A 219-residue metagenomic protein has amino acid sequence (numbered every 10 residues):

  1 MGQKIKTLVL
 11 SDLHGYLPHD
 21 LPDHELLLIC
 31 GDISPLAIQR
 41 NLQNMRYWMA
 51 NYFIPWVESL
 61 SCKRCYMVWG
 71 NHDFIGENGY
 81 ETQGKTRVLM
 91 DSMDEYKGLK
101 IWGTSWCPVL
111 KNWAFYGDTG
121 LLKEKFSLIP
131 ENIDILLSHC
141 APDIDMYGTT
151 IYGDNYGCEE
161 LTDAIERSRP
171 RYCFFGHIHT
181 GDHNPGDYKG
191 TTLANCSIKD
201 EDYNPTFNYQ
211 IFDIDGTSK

Functional and structural regions predicted by a protein language model:
K4-H14, C30, G98-C107, D134-H139 (+1 more regions): Active-site-proximal beta-strand elements of phosphoester/diester hydrolases
I5, L26, Y66, I133-I135 (+1 more regions): Short, Asp-centered acidic motifs that coordinate Mg2+ and/or phosphate in catalytic or ligand-binding sites
L10-Y96, R167: Core catalytic region of metal-dependent phosphoesterases/phosphodiesterases, especially metallo-beta-lactamase-like
H14, S34, N71-F74, S105-C107 (+3 more regions): Catalytic metal-binding/acid-base residues of hydrolase active sites
S34-Y52, N132-R169: Active-site-proximal segments of metal-dependent phosphoesterases and phosphodiesterases across multiple
D94-K97, D163-S168, Y172, H179-K219: Binuclear metal-dependent phosphoesterase catalytic core
K97-I135, I151-D163: Binuclear metal-dependent hydrolase catalytic cores centered on His/Asp/Glu-rich metal-binding motifs
K111-F115, C140-A141, D145-I151, P185-G186 (+1 more regions): A short secondary-structure junction signal
